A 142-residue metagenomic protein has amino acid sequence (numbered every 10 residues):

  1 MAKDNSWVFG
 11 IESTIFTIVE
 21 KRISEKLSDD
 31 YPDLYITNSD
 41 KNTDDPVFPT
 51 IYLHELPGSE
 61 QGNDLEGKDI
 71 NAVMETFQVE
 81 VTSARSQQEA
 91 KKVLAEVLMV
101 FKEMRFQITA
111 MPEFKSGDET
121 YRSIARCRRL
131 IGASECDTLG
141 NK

Functional and structural regions predicted by a protein language model:
M1-D64: Small/polar-rich, solvent-exposed N-terminal microdomains that initiate assembly or binding
M1-S6, N71, E135-K142: Compositionally biased, intrinsically disordered low-complexity segments enriched in polar/Pro/Gly and often Gln
I15, V19, I23, L34-I36 (+6 more regions): Hydrophobic beta-strand residues in large extracellular and virion-surface proteins
D45-V47, K68-V73, G117-Y121: A generic structural micro-feature
N71-R85, Y121-G132: Oligomerization/assembly interface segments of phage tail-like spikes and tubes
K92-K142: Acidic-leaning, charged glycine-interspersed low-complexity segments
